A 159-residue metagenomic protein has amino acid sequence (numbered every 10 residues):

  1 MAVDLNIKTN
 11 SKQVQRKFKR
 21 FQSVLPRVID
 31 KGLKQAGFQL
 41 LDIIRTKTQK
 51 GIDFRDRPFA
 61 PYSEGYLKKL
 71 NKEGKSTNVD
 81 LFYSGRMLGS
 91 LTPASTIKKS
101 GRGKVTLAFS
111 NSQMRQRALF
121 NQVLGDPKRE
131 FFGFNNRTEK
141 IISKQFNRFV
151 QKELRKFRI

Functional and structural regions predicted by a protein language model:
M1-I159: Short, Lys/Arg-rich flexible segments
